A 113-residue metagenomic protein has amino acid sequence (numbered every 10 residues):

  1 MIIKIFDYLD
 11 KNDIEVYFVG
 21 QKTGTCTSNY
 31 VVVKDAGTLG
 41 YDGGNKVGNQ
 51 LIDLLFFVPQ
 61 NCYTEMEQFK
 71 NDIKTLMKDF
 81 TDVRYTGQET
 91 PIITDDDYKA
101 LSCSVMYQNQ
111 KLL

Functional and structural regions predicted by a protein language model:
M1-G44, E67-D72, P91: Small/polar-rich, solvent-exposed N-terminal microdomains that initiate assembly or binding
K4-Y8, F57, Y85: Short, charged, low-hydrophobicity "junction" segments
D35-L39, Q50-L54, I73-L76, V105: Short, low-complexity, polar/charged sequence segments that are solvent-exposed and flexible
Y41, C62-T64, K111-L113: Residue-level signal for secondary-structure boundary sites
K46-Q60, K99-K111: Oligomerization/assembly interface segments of phage tail-like spikes and tubes
F57-D82: Mid-chain, well-packed structural core segment of small domains
K74-L113: Acidic-leaning, charged glycine-interspersed low-complexity segments
